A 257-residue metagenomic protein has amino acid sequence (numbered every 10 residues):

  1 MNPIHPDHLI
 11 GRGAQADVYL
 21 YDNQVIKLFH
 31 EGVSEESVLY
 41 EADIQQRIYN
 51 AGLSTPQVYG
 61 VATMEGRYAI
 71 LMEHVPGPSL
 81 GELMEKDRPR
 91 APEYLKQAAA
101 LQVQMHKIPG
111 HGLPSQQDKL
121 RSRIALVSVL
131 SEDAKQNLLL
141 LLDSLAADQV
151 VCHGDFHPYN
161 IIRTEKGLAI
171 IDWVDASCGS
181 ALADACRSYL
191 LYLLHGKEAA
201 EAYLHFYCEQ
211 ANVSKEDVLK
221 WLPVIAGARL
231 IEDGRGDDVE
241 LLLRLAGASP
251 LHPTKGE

Functional and structural regions predicted by a protein language model:
L9-L39: ATP-binding glycine-rich loop module of kinase domains
V18-L20, L139-A183: Active-site acidic catalytic loop and adjacent metal/ATP-binding pocket of ATP-dependent phosphoryl transfer enzymes
E35-A51: The N-lobe alphaC helix and its flanking beta3-alphaC-beta4 segment of protein kinase-like domains, centered on
Q57-Y68: Short beta-strand micro-motifs within the conserved protein kinase catalytic domain, predominantly in the N-lobe
I70-P78: Short pocket-lining segment of the protein kinase catalytic domain that shapes the ATP-binding cleft
R88-Q117: Internal "kinase-insert"/substrate-recognition segments embedded within catalytic cores of ATP-dependent enzymes
K107-G154, T164, P250-G256: An alpha-helical support segment within catalytic cores of ATP-dependent transferases
R187-E257: Helix-rich C-terminal or lid/interface subdomains of diverse kinases
